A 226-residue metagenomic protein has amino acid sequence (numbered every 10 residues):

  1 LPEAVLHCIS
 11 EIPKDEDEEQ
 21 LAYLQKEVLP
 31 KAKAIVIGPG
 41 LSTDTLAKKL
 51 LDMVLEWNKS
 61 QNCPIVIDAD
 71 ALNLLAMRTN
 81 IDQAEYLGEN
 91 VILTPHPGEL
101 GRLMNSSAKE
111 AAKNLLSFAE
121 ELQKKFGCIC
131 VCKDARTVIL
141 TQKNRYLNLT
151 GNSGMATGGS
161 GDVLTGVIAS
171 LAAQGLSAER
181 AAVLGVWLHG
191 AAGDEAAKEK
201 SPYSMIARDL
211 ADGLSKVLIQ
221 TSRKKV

Functional and structural regions predicted by a protein language model:
L1-T150, I219, R223-V226: Glycine-rich phosphate/dinucleotide-binding loop and adjoining beta-alpha-beta core of small-molecule
L6, L46, M77-N80, S153 (+4 more regions): Short capping/connector residues at structural and topological boundaries
A34, G38-G40, T157, T165 (+4 more regions): Alpha-helical transmembrane segments in multi-pass membrane proteins
R102, T157-L188: Short, small-residue alpha-helix embedded
M104, L149-M155, T165, A169 (+1 more regions): Short beta-alpha connecting loops at secondary-structure transitions that line or flank enzyme active sites
A108-L115, G175-R180, S201-M205: Short, charged, surface-exposed loops that flank catalytic or proteolytic processing sites
L115-K124, A178-A192, A207-S215: Short, well-structured alpha-helical segments that form the helix of a local strand-helix-strand
G193-V226: Charged C-terminal helix
